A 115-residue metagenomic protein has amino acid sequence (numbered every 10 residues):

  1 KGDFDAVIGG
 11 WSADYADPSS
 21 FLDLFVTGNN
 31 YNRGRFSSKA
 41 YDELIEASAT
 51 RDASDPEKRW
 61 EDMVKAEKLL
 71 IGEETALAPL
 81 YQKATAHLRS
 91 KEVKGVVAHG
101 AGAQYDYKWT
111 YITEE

Functional and structural regions predicted by a protein language model:
K1-E115: Detector for C-terminal structural segments
